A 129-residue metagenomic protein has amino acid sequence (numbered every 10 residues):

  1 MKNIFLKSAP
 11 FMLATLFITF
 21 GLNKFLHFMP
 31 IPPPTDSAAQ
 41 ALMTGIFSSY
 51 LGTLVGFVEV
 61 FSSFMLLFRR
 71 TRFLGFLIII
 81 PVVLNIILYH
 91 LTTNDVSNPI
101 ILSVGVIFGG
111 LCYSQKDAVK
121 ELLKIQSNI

Functional and structural regions predicted by a protein language model:
M1-H27, L67-I129: Extended, low-polarity transmembrane helix blocks
L16-L54: Solvent-exposed, well-ordered loop and adjacent helix/strand elements within mature globular domains that form
G56-V60: Core segments of transmembrane alpha-helices that mediate helix-helix packing or line hydrophobic substrate/ligand
S63: Hydrophobic alpha-helical
